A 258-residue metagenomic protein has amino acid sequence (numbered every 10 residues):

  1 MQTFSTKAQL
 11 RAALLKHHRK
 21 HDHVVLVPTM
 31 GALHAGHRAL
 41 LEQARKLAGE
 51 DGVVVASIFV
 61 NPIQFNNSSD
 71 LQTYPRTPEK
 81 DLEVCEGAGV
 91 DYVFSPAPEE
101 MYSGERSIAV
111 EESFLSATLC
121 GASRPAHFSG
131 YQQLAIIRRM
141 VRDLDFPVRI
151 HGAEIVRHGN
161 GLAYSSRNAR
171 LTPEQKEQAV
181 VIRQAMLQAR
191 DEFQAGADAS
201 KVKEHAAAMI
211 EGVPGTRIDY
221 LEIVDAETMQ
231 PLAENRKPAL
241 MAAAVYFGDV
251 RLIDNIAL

Functional and structural regions predicted by a protein language model:
M1-T216, V224, T228, I256: Nucleotidyltransferase catalytic core that binds NTPs
A208-R251: Acidic/histidine-rich
